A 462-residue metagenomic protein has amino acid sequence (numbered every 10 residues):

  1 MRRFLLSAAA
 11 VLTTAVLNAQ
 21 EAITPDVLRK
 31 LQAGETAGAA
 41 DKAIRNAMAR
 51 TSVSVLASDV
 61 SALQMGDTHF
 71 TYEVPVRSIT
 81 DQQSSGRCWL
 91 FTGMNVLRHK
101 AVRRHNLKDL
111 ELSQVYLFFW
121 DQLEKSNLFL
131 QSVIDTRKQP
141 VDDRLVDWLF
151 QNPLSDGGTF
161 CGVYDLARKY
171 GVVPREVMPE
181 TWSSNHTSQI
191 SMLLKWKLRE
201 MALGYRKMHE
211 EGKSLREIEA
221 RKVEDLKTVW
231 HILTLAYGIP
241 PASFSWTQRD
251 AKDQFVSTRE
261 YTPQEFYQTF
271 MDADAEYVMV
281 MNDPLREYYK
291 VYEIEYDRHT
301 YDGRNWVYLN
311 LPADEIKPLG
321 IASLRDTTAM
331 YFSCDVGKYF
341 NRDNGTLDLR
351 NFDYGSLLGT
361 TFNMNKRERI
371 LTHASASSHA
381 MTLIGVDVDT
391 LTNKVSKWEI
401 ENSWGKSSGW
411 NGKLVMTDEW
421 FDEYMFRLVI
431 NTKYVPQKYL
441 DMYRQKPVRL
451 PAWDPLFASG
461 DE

Functional and structural regions predicted by a protein language model:
M1-A22: Bacterial Sec-dependent N-terminal signal peptides
S7, A19, T68, T187-S191 (+3 more regions): Coil residues (strongly favoring Ser/Thr
E21-S78: N-terminal regions that are enriched for targeting/export leaders and immediately downstream pro/stem segments
G66-D67, Y72-T136: Post-signal peptide N-terminal segment of secreted/secretory-pathway proteins
V74-G86, W148-L154, G303-N310, L319-G320 (+1 more regions): Second-shell loop/turn segments in exported
L90, Y116-F119, D165, P174-V177 (+3 more regions): Structural recognition of the beta-strand scaffold that forms the well-ordered cores of secreted hydrolase catalytic
Q114-F244: Papain-like cysteine protease catalytic cores
G212-E462: Active-site signature of cysteine proteases
